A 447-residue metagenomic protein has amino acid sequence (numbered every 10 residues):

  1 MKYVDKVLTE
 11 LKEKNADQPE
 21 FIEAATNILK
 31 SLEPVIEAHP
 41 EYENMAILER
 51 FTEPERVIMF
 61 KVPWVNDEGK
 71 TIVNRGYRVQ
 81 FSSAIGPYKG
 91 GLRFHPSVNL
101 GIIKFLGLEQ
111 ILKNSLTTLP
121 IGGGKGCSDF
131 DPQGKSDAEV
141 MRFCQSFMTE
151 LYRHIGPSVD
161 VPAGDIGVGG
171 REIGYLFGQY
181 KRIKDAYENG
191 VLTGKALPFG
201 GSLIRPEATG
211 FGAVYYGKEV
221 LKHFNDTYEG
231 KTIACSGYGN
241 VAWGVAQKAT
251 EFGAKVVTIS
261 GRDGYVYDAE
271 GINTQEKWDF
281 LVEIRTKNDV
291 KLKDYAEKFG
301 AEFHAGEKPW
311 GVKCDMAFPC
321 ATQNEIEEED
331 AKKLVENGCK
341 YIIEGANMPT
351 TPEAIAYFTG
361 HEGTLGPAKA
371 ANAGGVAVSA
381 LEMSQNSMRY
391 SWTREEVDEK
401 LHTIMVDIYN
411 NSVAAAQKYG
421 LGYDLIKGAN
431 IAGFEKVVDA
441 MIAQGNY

Functional and structural regions predicted by a protein language model:
K2-A24, V220-L221, K333-Y447: Adenosine-phosphate binding glycine-rich loop
P19-I22, A38-M45, T118, I155-G164 (+4 more regions): Flexible, glycine/charged-enriched surface loops at secondary-structure junctions
E41-K70: Structured beta-strand/loop patches that form or line metal/cofactor-binding pockets in enzymes
H95, N114-E229: Glycine/serine-rich phosphate-binding loop and adjoining beta1-alpha1 elements at the start of nucleotide-handling
F105, V159-A163, Y187-E188, T258-G261 (+5 more regions): General beta-strand structural signal in soluble alpha/beta enzymes
G201-K313: Glycine-rich phosphate/diphosphate-binding loop of Rossmann-like nucleotide-binding domains
G264-L365, A370: Rossmann-like adenosine-cofactor binding region
